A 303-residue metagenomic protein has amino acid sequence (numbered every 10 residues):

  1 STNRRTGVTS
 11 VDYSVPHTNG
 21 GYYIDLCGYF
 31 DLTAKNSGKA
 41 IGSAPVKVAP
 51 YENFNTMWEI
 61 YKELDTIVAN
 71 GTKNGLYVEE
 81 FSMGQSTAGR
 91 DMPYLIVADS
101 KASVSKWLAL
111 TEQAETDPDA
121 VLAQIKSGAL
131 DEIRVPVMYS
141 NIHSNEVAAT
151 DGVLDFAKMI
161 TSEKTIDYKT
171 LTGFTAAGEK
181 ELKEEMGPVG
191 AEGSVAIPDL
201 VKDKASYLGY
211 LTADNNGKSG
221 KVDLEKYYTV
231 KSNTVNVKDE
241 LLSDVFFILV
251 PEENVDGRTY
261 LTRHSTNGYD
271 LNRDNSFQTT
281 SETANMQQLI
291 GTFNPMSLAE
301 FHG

Functional and structural regions predicted by a protein language model:
S1-G303: M14 metallocarboxypeptidase catalytic domain recognition
